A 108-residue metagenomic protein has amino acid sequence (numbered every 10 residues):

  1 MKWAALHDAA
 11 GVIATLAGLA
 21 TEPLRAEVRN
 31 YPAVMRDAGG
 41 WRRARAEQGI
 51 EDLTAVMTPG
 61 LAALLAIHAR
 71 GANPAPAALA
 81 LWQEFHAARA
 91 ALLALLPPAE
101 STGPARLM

Functional and structural regions predicted by a protein language model:
M1-A4, A9, I13, G49-L53 (+2 more regions): Intrinsically disordered, low-complexity proline-rich regions
M1-M35, H86: Short terminal alpha-helical segments
G11-A14, G18, R36-G39, A62-L65 (+3 more regions): Alpha-helical repeat scaffolds in large eukaryotic proteins
E22, A33, G39-R42, I67 (+2 more regions): Intrinsically disordered, low-complexity regions enriched in serine, threonine, proline and polar/charged residues
R25-P32, E51, A55, A75-E84: Short, charged, amphipathic alpha-helical segments
R42-A75: Long, amphipathic, charge-rich alpha-helical segments that form helical bundles/coiled-coils
L65-M108: Amphipathic alpha-helical binding modules
